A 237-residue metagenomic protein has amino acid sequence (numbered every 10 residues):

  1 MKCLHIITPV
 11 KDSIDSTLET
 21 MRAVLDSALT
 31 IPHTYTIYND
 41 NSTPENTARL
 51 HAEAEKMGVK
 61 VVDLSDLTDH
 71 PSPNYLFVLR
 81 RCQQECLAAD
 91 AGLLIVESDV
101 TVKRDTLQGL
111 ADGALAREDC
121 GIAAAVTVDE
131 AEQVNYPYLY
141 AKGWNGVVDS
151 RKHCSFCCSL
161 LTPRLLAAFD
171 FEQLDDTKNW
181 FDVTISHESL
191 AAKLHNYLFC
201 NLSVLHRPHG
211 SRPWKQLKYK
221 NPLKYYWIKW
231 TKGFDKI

Functional and structural regions predicted by a protein language model:
R22-H33: Short, acidic, metal-binding catalytic loop of nucleotide-sugar glycosyltransferases
Y38-L50: A conserved acidic beta->alpha catalytic loop
K56-L87: Active-site-proximal specificity loops/subdomain of glycosyltransferases
D90-T101: Short beta-strand-to-loop acidic/aromatic patch adjacent to the donor-nucleotide binding site
D105-I122: Conserved donor-nucleotide/metal-binding helix-loop-beta segment in metal-dependent transferases, i.e., the alpha-helix
A123-P137: Short beta-strand-to-loop element that shapes/binds the nucleotide-sugar donor at the catalytic cleft/hinge
K142-L161: A recurrent flexible, glycine/aromatic-enriched loop bordering the glycosyltransferase active site that acts as
D175-I237: C-terminal catalytic/acceptor-binding lobe
